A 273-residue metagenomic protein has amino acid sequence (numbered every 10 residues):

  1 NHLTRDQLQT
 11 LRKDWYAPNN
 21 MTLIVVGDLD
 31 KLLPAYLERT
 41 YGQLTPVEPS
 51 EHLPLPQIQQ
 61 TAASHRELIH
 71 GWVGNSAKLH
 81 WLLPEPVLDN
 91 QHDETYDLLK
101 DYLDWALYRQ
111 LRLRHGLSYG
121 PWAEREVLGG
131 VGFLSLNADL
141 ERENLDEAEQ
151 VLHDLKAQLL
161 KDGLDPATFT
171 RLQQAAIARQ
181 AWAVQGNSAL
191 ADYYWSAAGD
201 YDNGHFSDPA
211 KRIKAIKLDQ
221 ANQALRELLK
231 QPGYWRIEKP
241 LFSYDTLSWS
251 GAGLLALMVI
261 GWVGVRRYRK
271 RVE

Functional and structural regions predicted by a protein language model:
N1-N20, A197-L225: Histidine-acidic residue clusters that define the catalytic metal-binding segment of zinc metallopeptidase domains
L3, L8, P18-N20, S76-K78 (+3 more regions): Extracytoplasmic
R5, Q9, K13-A17, E38 (+9 more regions): Sec-exported extracytoplasmic/periplasmic mature domains
A17, T22-A77, E85, V259-G264: An aromatic/glycine/proline-enriched structural segment found at the starts of mature extracellular/organellar domains
N20-I24, H80-P86, R112-K161, P166-A215 (+1 more regions): M16 family metallopeptidases and their MPP-like homologs
Q91-L103: Active/ligand-binding-proximal structured segments within catalytic/core domains that scaffold catalytic residues
W235-L254: Juxtamembrane/start-of-transmembrane alpha-helix segments at the extracytoplasmic/lumenal side of membrane anchors
L254-K270: Alpha-helical transmembrane segments
